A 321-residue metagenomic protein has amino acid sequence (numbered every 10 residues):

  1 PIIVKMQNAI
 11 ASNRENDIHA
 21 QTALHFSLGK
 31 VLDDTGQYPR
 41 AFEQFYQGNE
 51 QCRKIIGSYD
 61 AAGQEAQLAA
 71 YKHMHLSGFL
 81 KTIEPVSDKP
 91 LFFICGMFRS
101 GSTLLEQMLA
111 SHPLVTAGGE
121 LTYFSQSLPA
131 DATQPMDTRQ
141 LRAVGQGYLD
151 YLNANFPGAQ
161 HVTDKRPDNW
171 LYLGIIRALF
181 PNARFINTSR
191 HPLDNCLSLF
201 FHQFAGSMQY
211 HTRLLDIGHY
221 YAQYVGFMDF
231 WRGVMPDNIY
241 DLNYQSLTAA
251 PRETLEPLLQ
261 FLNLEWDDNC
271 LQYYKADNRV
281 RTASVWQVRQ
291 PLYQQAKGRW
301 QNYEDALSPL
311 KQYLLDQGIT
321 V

Functional and structural regions predicted by a protein language model:
I3-D17, L24-D88, A143-F156, L199-D241 (+1 more regions): PAPS-dependent sulfotransferases, especially Golgi type II membrane carbohydrate sulfotransferases
S27, I94, L105-M108, H112 (+8 more regions): Structural preference for long, well-ordered alpha-helical segments in enzyme cores
T35, H112-P113, F180, P236: Acidic-histidine catalytic/liganding microenvironments
P85-A178: Phosphate-binding active sites in nucleotide-utilizing proteins
I94-G96, Q107, H161-R166, R184-S189 (+3 more regions): Short beta-strand segments
V115, A183, I239: Short, conserved active-site loop motifs that form the nucleotide-linked donor/cofactor pocket
T122-Y123, R190-N195, L247-A249: Conserved nucleotide-binding/hydrolysis micro-motifs of P-loop NTPases
I176, F180-S198: Conserved phosphate-donor/acceptor-positioning beta-strand/loop module used by diverse small-molecule
